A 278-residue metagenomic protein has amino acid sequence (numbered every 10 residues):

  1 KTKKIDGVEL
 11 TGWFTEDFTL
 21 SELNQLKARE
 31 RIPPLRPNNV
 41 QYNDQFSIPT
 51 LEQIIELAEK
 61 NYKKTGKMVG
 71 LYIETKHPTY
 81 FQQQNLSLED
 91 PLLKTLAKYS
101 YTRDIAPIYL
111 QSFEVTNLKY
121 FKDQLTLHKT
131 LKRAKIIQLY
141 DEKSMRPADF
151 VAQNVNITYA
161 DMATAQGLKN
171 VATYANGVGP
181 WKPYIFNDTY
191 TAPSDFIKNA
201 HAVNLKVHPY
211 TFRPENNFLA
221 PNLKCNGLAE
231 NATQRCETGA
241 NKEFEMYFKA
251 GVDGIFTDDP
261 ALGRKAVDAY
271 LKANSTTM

Functional and structural regions predicted by a protein language model:
K1-M162, Q166-G167, T173-N176, P180-N187 (+1 more regions): Metal-dependent phosphodiesterase/phospholipase catalytic core, i.e., the His/Asp/Glu-rich active-site region
F81-Q82, Q124, H128-M278: C-terminal active-site rim and adjoining tail of enzyme catalytic domains
